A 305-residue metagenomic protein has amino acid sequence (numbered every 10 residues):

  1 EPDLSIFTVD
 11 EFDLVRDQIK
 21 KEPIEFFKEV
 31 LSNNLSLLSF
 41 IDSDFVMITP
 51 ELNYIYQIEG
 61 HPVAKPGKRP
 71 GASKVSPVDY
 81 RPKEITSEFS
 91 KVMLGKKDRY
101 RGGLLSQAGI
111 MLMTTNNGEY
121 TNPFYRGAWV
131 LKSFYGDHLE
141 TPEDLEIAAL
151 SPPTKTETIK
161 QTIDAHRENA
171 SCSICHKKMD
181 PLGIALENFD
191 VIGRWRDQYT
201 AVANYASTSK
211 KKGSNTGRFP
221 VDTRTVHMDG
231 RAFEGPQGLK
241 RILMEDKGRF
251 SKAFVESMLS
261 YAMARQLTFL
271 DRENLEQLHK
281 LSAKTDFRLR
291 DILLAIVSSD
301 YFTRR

Functional and structural regions predicted by a protein language model:
E1-W129, L139-E140: A cross-family structural signal marking well-folded subdomains
D3-T8, T268-H279: Surface-exposed loop-to-helix/strand elements on domain peripheries
E11-K20, N274-D286: Short secondary-structure subsegments characteristic of cysteine-rich extracellular domains
D17, K21, G248-A253: Alpha-helix N-cap/helix-start motif at coil-to-helix transitions, marked by capping-box chemistry
P23, V255, D271-L275: N-terminal alpha-helical segment
L94-K247, S251, A262, F269 (+2 more regions): Sequence context surrounding c-type heme c attachment/ligation sites in exported
